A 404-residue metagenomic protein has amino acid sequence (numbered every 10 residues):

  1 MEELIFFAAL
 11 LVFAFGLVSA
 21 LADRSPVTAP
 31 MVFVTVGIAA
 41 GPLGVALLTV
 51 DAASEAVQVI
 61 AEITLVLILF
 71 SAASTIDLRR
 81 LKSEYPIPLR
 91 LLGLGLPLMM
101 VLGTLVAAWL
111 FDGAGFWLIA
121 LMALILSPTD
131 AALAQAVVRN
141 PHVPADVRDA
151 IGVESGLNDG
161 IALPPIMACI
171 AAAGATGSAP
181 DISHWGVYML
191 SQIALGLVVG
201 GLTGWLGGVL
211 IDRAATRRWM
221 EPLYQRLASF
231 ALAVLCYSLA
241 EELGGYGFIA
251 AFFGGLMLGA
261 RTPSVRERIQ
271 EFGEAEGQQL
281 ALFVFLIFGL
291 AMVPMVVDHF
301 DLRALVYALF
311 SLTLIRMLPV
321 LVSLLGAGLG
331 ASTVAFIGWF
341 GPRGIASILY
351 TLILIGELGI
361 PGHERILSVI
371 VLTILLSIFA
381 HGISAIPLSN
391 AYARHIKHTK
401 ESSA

Functional and structural regions predicted by a protein language model:
M1-A404: Transmembrane helical cores of multi-pass secondary ion antiporters/exchangers
